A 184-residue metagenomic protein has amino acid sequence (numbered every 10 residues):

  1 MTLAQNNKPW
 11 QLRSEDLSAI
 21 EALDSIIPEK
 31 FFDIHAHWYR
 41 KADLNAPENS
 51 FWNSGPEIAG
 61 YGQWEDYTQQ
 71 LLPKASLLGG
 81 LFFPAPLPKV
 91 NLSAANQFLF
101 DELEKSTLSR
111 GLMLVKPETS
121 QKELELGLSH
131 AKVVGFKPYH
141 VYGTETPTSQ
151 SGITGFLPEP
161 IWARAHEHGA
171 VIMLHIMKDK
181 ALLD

Functional and structural regions predicted by a protein language model:
T2-A94: An N-terminally biased module of ancient metal coordination in phosphate/nucleic-acid-related enzymes
N6-S14, K89-K180: Active-site gating/metal-coordination segments in enzymes
N45-E57, E145-G152, L182-L183: Short, flexible/disordered intra-domain loops and linkers
